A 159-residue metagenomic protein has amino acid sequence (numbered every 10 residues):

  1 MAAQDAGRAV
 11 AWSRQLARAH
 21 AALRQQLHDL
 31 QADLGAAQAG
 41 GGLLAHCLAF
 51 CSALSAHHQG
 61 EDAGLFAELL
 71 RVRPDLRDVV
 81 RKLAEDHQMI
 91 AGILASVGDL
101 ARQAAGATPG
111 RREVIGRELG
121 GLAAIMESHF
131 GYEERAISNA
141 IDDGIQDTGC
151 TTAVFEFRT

Functional and structural regions predicted by a protein language model:
M1-T159: Small-residue-biased structural context
